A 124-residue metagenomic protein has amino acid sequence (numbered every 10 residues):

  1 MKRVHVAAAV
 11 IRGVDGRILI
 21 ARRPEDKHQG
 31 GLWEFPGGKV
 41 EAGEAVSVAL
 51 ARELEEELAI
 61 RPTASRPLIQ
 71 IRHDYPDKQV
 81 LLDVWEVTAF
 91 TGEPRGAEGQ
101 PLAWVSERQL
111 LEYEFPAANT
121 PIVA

Functional and structural regions predicted by a protein language model:
M1-I18, K39: Conserved N-terminal beta-strand and adjoining loop/helix that marks the start of the Nudix/MutT-like hydrolase domain
V4, G13, R61, Q70-R95 (+2 more regions): Active-site-adjacent beta-strand/loop module that shapes the phosphate/pyrophosphate-binding cleft
R17-E56: Conserved Nudix-box catalytic region and its N-terminal flanking loop in Nudix hydrolases and closely related
F35, V105, A118: A conserved hydrophobic position in a structured secondary element of the catalytic/binding core that shapes
G38, R52-E53, T88, Q100 (+2 more regions): Structural detector for helix-capping/boundary residues
E57-A64: Short secondary-structure junctions
A118-A124: Charged phosphate-binding loop/patch that engages nucleotide di/tri-phosphates or the phosphate backbone of nucleic
